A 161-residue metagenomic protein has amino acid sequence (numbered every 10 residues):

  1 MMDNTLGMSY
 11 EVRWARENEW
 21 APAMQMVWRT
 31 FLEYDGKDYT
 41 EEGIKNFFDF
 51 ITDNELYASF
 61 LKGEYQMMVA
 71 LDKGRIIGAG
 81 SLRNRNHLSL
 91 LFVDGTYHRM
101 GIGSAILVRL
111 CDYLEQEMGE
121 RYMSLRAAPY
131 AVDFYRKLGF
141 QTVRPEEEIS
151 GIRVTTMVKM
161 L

Functional and structural regions predicted by a protein language model:
E11-Q25: A short beta-loop-alpha structural element at the N-terminal edge of CoA-dependent acyl/N-acetyltransferase catalytic
W28-E55: Conserved GNAT-fold acetyl-CoA-binding loop/helix
T52-M68: A short helix-loop-beta-strand connector motif used in the catalytic cores of GNAT acetyltransferases and, in some
E64-G78, R83: Conserved beta-hairpin
L88-R99: A short, internal acetyl-CoA/4′-phosphopantetheine-binding micro-motif in the GNAT/acyltransferase core
R99-D112: Conserved acetyl-CoA-binding loop-helix of GNAT-fold acetyltransferases
S104, P129-P145, S150-R153: Conserved active-site alpha-helix within GNAT-family acetyltransferase domains
L114-A127: Conserved GNAT acetyl-CoA-binding A-motif
